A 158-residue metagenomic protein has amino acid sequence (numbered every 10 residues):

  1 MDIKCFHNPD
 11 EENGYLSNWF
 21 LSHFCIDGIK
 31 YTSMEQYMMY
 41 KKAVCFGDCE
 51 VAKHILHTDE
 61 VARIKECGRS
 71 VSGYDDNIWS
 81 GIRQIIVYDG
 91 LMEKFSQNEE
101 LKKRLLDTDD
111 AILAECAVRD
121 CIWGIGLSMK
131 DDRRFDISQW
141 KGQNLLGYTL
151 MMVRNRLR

Functional and structural regions predicted by a protein language model:
M1-R158: Charged, low-complexity intrinsically disordered segments
